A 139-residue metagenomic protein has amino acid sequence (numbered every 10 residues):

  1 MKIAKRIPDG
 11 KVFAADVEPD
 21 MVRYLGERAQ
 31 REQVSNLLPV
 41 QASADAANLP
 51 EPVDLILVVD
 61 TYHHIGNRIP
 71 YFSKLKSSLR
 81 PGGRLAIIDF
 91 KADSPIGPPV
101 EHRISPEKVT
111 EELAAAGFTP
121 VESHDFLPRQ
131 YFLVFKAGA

Functional and structural regions predicted by a protein language model:
M1-A47: Class I SAM-dependent methyltransferase SAM/SAH-binding core
A4, P8, I69-R84: A short glycine-rich, Lys/Arg-flanked "PGG" loop and its adjoining helix->strand segment in the class I
D16-V17, T61, I88-K91: Short strand-turn motif at the edge of the Rossmann-like AdoMet-binding core
V22, R84-T110: Conserved class I S-adenosyl-L-methionine
D45-I56: A short acidic, Gly/Pro-enriched loop at the edge of an enzyme's catalytic core that lines a small-molecule cofactor
D54-V59, Y71: A short beta-strand submotif of the Rossmann-like class I SAM-dependent methyltransferase core that lines
H64-I65: A short His-aromatic
A116-A139: Core SAM-dependent methyltransferase catalytic element
